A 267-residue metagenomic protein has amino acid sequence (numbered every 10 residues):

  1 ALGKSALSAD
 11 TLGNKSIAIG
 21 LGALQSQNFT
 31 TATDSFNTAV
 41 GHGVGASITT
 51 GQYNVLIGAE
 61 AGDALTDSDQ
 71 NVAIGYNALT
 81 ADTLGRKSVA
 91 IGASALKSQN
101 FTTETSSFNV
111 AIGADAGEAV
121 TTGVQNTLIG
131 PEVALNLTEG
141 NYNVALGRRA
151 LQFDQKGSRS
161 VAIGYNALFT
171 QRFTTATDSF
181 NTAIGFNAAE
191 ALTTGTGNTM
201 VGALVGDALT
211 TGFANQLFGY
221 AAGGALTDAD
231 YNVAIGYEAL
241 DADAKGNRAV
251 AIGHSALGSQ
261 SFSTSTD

Functional and structural regions predicted by a protein language model:
A1-D267: Glycine- and small/polar-enriched repetitive beta-structure motifs of secreted/surface proteins
